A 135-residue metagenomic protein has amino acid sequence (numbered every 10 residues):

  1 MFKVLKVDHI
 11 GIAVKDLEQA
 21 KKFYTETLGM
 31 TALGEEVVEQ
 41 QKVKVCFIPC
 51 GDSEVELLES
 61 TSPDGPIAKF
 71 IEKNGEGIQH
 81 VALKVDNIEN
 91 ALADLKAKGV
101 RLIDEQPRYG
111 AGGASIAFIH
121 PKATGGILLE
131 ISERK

Functional and structural regions predicted by a protein language model:
M1-Q19, E76-V85, R134-K135: N-terminal beta-strand motif that seeds the catalytic metal site of vicinal oxygen chelate
F2-K3, C46-P49, L83, L92-K135: Vicinal oxygen chelate
V7, V14, K21-Y24, I48 (+5 more regions): Short, structured motif recognition centered on aromatic/hydrophobic residues
E18-T31, A97-K98: Amphipathic alpha-helical segments
Q19, V37-K42: Short glycine/proline-centered loop/turn elements that form peptide/ligand docking sites
T31-E39, Q106-G110: Conserved catalytic-core motifs of GNAT/GCN5-like acyltransferases
L33-G34, D64-K69: A short, acidic/glycine-rich surface segment
F70-K98: Mid-chain, well-packed structural core segment of small domains
